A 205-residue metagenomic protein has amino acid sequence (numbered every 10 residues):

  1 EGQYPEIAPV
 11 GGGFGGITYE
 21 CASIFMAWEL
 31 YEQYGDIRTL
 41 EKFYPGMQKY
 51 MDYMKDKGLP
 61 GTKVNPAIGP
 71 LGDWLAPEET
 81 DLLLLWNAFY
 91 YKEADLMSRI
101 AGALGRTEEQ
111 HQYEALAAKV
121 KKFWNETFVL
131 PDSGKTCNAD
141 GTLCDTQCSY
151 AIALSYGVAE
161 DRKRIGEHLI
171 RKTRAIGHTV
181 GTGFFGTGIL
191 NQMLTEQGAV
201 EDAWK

Functional and structural regions predicted by a protein language model:
E1-K205: Active-site core of glycosidic bond-cleaving carbohydrate-active enzymes
